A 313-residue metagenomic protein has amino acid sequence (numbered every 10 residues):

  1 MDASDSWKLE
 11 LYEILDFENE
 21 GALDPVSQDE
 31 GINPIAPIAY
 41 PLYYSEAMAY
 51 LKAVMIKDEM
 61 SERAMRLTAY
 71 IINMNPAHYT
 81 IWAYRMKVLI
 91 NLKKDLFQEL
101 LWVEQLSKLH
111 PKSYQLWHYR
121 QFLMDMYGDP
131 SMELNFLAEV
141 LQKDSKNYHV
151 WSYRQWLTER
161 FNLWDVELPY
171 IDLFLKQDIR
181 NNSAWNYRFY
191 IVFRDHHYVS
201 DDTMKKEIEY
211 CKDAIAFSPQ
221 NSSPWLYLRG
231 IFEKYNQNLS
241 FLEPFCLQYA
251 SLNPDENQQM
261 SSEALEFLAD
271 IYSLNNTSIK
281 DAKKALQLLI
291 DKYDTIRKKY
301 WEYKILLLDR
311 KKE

Functional and structural regions predicted by a protein language model:
M1-A77, L89, D95-L96: Extreme N-terminal leader/anchor segments
E10, I14-D16, A22, I72-N73 (+8 more regions): Conserved structural position within tetratricopeptide repeats
E59, I90-F97, D125-S131, E159-N162 (+2 more regions): Alpha-helix capping and inter-helical loop/turn segments
R63-L67, I81, L116, V150 (+4 more regions): The tetratricopeptide repeat
I72, L89, M124, T158 (+3 more regions): Residue at a conserved register position within TPR or TPR-like alpha-solenoid repeats
N73-T80, H110-K112: Short, solvent-exposed loop/edge-beta patches enriched in aromatic
Q98-P219: Eukaryote-skewed repeat-based solenoidal scaffolds used as protein-protein interaction platforms, primarily
R188-E313: Structured C-terminal portions of repeat-based eukaryotic scaffold domains
